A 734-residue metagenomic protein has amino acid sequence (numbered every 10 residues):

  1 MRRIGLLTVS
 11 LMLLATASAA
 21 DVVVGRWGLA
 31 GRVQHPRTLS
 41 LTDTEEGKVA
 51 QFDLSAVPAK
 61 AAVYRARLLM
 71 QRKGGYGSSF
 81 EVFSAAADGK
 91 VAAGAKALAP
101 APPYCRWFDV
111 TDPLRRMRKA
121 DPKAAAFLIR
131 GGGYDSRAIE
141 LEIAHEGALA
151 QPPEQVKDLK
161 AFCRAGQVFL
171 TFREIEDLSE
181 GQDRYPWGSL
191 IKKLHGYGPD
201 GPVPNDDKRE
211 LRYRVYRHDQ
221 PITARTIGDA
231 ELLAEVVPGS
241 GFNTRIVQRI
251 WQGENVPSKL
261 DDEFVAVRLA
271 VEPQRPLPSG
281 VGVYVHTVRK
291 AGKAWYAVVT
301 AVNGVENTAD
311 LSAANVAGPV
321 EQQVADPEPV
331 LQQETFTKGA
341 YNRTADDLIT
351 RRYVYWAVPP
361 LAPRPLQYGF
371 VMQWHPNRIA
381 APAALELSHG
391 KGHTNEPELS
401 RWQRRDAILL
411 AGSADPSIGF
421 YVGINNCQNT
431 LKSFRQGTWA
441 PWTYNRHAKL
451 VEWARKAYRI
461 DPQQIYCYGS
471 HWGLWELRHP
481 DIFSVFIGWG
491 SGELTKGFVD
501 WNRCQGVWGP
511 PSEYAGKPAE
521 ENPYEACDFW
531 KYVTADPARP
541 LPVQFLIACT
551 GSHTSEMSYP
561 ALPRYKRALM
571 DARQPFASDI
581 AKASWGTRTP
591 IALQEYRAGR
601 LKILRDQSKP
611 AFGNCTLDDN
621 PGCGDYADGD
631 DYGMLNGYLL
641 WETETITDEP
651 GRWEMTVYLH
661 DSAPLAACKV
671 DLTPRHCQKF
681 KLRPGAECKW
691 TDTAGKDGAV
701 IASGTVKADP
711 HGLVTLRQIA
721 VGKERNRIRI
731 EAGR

Functional and structural regions predicted by a protein language model:
S18-A56, G74, A85-D88, R130-L149: Flexible, small-residue-rich N-terminal segments that precede or flank a structured functional core
R72-A125: Beta-strand-rich interaction/scaffold domains
G147-R209, V305-Q332: Pro/Thr/Ser/Gly-rich low-complexity, intrinsically disordered linker/stalk tracts
D183-G292, G304: Recognizes extended acidic, P/S/T-rich segments that occur within or adjacent to Ig-like beta-sandwich modules
V302-A383, D697-S703, H711: A domain-start/cap signature at the N-terminus of enzymes
G339, T344, D571-G733: Alpha/beta-hydrolase-fold serine-hydrolase catalytic core, especially in secreted/extracellular enzymes
F434-Y458: Alpha/beta-hydrolase active-site loop
E493-K602: The feature captures the conserved acid-bearing segment of alpha/beta-hydrolase catalytic domains
